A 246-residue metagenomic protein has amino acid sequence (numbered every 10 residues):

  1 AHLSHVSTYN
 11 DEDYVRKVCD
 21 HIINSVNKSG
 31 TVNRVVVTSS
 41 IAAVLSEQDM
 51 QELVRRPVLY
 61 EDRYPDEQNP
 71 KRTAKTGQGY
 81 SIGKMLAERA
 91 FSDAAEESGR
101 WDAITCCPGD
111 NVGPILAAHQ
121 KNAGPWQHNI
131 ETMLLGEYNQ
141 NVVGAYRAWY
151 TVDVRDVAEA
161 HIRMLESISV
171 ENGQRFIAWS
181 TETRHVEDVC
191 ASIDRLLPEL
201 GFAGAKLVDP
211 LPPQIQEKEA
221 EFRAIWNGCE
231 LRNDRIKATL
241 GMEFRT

Functional and structural regions predicted by a protein language model:
A1-K17: NAD(P)H-binding glycine-rich loop region in Rossmannoid oxidoreductase-like domains and their noncatalytic homologs
N24, K28, P65-I104: Active-site Tyr-X1-5-Lys
S40-K75: Active-site "gating" loop of Rossmann-like NAD(P)-dependent oxidoreductase/epimerase domains
T76-G79, P114-A123, V142-R155: Glycine-rich "substrate-gating" loop/helix at the edge of Rossmann-like oxidoreductase active sites
E97-W101, G113-I130, R163-F176: Glycine/proline-rich active-site loop of Rossmann-fold NAD(P)-dependent oxidoreductases
I130-F176: Alpha-helical substrate-binding/gating segment
V154, I215-E243: Conserved C-terminal active-site "lid" loop/helix of NAD(P)H-dependent oxidoreductases that clamps the redox cofactor
A158-E219: Mid/C-terminal beta-alpha module of Rossmann-like enzyme folds, strongest in SDR-family dehydrogenases/epimerases
